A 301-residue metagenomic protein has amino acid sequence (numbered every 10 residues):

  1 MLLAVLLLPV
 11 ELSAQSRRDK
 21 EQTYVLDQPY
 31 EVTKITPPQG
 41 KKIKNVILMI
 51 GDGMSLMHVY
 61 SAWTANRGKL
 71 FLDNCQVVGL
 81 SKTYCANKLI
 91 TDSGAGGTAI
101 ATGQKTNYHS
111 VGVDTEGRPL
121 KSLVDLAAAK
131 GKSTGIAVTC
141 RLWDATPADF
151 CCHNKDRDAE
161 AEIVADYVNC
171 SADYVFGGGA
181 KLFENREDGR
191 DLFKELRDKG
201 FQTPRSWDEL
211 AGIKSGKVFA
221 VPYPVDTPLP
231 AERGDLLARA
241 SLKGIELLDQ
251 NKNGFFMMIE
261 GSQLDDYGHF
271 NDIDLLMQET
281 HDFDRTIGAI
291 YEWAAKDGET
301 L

Functional and structural regions predicted by a protein language model:
M1-S16: Bacterial Sec-dependent N-terminal signal peptides
S16-R186, L192-L210: N-terminal catalytic scaffold of extracellular/periplasmic and nuclease hydrolases that process anionic headgroups
L56, D282-L301: Metal-dependent active-site segment of extracytoplasmic phospho-/sulfohydrolases and closely related
I100-Y108, K217-P230, D265-N271: Gly-rich Lys/Arg/Thr-decorated short loops/hinges at beta-loop-alpha junctions or inter-strand turns that position
T134, F255, T300-L301: Hydrophobic anchor at the start of a short beta-strand that flanks the dinucleotide cofactor-binding loop
A145-C151, P224-T227, K252-G254, M258-Y291: Active-site His/acidic residue clusters
D156, R233-S241, E279-F283: Phosphate/oxyanion-binding active-site loops and adjacent basic polyanion-contact surfaces
S206, L210-V221, A240-S262: Active-site regions of oxyanion-processing enzymes, predominantly non-cytosolic
